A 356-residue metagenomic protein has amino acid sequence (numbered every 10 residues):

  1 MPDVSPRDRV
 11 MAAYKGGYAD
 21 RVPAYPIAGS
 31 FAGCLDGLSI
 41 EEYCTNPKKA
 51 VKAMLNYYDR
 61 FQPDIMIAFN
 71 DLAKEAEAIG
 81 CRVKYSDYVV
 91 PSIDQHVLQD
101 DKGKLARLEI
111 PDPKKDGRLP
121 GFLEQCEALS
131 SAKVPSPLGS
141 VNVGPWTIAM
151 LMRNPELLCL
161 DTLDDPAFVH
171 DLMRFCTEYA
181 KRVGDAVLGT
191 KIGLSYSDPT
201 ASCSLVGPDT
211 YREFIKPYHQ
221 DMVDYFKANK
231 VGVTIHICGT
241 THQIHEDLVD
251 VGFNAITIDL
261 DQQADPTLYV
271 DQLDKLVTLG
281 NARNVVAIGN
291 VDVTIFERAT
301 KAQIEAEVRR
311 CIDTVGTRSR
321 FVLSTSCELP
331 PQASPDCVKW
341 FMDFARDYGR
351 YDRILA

Functional and structural regions predicted by a protein language model:
M1-A32, L38-Y43, A53, D64-A68 (+2 more regions): Active-site loop segments of alpha/beta catalytic cores
T45-A50, M54-Y57: Outer-membrane beta-barrel proteins
M54-R82: Glycine-rich, N-terminal phosphate-binding loop and its surrounding beta-alpha-beta segment
D101-A106: Residues forming anionic-ligand binding surfaces in small-molecule and nucleic-acid pockets of primarily soluble enzymes
